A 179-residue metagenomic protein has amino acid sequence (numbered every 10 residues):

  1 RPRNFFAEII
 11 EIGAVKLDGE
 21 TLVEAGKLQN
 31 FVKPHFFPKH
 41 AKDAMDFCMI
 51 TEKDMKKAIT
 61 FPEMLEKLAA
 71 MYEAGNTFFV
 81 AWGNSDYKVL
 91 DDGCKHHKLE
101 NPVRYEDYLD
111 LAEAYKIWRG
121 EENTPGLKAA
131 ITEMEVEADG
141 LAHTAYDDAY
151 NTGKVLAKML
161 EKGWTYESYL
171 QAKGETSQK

Functional and structural regions predicted by a protein language model:
R1-D91, P102, T132-E133, G140: Conserved non-catalytic scaffold segment of RNase H-like nuclease domains
G93-H97, I117, E133, V155-K162: Active-site catalytic microenvironments for nucleophilic, acid-base chemistry
K95-Y105: A short alpha->loop->secondary-structure connector
Y108-N123: Short alpha-helix plus adjacent loop in nuclease-associated cores
R119-E133: A structural motif
D139, T144-A145, W164-S168: Short, charged, surface-exposed loops that flank catalytic or proteolytic processing sites
T144-K158: Acidic, divalent-metal-coordinating active-site segment for phosphoryl/phosphodiester hydrolysis, typified by short
V155-K179: Acidic two-metal-ion nuclease catalytic site recognized across multiple nuclease folds, prominently DnaQ/RNase D-T
